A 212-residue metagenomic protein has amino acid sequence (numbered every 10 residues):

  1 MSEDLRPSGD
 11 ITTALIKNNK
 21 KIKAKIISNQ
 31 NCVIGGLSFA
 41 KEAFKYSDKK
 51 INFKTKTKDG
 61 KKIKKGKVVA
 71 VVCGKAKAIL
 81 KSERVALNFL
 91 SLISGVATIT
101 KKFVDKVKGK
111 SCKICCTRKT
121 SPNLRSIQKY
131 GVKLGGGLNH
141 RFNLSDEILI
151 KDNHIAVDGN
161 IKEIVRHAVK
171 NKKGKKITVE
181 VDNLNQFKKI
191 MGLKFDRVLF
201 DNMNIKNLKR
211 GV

Functional and structural regions predicted by a protein language model:
M1-L193, R197, K209-R210: Acidic/glycine-rich phosphate/pyrophosphate-binding loops and surrounding catalytic core that coordinate Mg2+
N202: Short secondary-structure boundary segments
